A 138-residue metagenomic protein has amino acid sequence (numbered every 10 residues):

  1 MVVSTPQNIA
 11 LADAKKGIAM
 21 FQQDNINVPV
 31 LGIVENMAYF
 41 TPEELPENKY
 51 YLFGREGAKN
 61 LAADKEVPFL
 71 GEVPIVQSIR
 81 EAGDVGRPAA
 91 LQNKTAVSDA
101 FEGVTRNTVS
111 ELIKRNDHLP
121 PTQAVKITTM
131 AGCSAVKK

Functional and structural regions predicted by a protein language model:
M1-D84: Conserved catalytic-core segment of NTP-binding enzymes
V28-P29, Y50-Q77, K94-K138: C-terminal accessory "lid"/substrate-recognition subdomains
G83-S98: C-terminal boundary of histidine-terminating zinc-finger modules
